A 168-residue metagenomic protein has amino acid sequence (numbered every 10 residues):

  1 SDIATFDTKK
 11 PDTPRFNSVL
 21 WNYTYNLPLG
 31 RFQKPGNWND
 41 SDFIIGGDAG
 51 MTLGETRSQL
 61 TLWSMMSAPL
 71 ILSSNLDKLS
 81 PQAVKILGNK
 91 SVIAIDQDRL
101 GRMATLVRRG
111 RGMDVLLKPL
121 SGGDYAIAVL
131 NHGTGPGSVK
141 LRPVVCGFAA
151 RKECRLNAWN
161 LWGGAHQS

Functional and structural regions predicted by a protein language model:
S1-N75: Glycan-recognition surfaces
D40, T52, S80, N89 (+1 more regions): Helix N-terminus capping/helix-initiation residues
S58-R108: Catalytic cores of secreted or luminal carbohydrate-active enzymes
W63-M66, I71-S73, R109-A150: Carbohydrate-binding surface patches
V144-G164: Solvent-exposed beta-hairpin/edge-strand motifs
